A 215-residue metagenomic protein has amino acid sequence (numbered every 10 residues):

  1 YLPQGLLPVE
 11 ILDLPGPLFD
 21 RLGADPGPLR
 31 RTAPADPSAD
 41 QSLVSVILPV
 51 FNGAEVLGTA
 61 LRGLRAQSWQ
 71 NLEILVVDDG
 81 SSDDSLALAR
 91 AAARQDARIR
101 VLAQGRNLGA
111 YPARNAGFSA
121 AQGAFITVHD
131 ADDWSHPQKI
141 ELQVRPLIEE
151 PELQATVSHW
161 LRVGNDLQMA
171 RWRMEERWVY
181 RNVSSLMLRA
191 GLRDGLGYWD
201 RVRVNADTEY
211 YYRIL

Functional and structural regions predicted by a protein language model:
Y1-Q41: Non-catalytic membrane-proximal stalk/linker segments that position and tether the catalytic domains
S42-I47, E73, E209: Cell-envelope/extracellular polymer assembly enzymes that use nucleotide-activated donors
R62-N71: Short, acidic, metal-binding catalytic loop of nucleotide-sugar glycosyltransferases
D78-A87, R106, D130: A conserved acidic beta->alpha catalytic loop
A103-A121, L142: Glycine-rich, basic loop-to-helix element that forms the pyrophosphate-binding segment of sugar-nucleotide handling
I126: Short aromatic/hydrophobic "clamp" motif used to bind/position activated sugar donors
W134-W172: Conserved donor NDP-sugar-binding/catalytic core segment of glycosyltransferases
M174-L215: Conserved nucleotide-sugar donor-binding catalytic segment
